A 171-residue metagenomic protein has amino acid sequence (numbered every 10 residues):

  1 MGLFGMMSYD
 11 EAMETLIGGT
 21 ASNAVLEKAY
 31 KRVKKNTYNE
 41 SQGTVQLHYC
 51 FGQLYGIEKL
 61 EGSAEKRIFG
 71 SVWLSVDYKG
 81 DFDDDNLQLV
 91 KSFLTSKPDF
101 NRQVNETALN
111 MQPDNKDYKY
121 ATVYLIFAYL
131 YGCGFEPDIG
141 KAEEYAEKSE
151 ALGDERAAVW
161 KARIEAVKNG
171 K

Functional and structural regions predicted by a protein language model:
E14-T15, H48-Y55, Q88-F93, T122-Y131 (+1 more regions): Hydrophobic face of amphipathic alpha-helices that form TPR/SEL1-like repeat modules and related alpha-solenoid
T20-A24, Y38-N39, G56-E65, G80-D81 (+5 more regions): Short coil/turn and helix-start
R32, N36, S75-D77, A108-M111 (+1 more regions): Canonical positions in the second alpha-helix
F82-Y120, Y131: Alpha-helical adaptor scaffolds
R156-K171: Terminal, low-structured helical/coil segments at or just beyond the last alpha-helical repeat
